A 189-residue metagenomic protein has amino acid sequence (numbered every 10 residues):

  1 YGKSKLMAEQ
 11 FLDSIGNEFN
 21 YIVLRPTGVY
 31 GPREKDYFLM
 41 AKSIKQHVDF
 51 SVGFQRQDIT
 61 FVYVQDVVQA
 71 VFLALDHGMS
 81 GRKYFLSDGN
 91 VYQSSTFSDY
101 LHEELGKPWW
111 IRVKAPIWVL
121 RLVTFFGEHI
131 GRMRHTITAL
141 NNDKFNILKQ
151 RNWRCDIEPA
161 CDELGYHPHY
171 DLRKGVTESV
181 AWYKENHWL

Functional and structural regions predicted by a protein language model:
Y1-I22: Active-site Tyr-X1-5-Lys
K3, M7-A8, E34-L39, G53-L75 (+1 more regions): Substrate-positioning beta->alpha
F19-L39: Flexible, glycine-rich beta-alpha linker
A41-V52, K107, M133-A139, E158: A short C-terminal helix-loop "cap" of Rossmann-like NAD(P)-dependent dehydrogenase/epimerase domains
I59-Q65, Y92, C155, Y170: Residue-level signal for the nucleotide or nucleotide-sugar donor/cofactor binding architecture
V64, D99, T124-Y166: Conserved C-terminal active-site "lid" loop/helix of NAD(P)H-dependent oxidoreductases that clamps the redox cofactor
A74-A139, R173, T177-V180: Mid/C-terminal beta-alpha module of Rossmann-like enzyme folds, strongest in SDR-family dehydrogenases/epimerases
C155-E163, H167, D171-L189: Amphipathic terminal alpha-helices
